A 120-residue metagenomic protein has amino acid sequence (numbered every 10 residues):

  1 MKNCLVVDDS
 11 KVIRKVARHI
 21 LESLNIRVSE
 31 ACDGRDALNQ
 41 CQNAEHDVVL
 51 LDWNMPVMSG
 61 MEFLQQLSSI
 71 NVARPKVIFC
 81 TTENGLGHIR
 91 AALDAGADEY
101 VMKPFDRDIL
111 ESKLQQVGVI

Functional and structural regions predicted by a protein language model:
K15-S23: Charged docking surfaces used in two-component/phosphorelay signaling
N25-C32, Q40: Short hydrophobic/Thr-rich beta-strand motif most characteristic of the beta2 strand and flanking loop of CheY-like
D33-D36, S59-Q65: Acidic catalytic/metal-coordinating carboxylates
E45-L50: Active-site beta3 strand of CheY-like receiver
M55: Receiver (REC) domain active-site loop signature in two-component systems and cognate sites in sensor histidine kinases
E62, N84-E99: Alpha4 helix (beta4-alpha4-beta5 surface) of REC/receiver domains from two-component response regulators
G87, F105-L114: C-terminal output helix
